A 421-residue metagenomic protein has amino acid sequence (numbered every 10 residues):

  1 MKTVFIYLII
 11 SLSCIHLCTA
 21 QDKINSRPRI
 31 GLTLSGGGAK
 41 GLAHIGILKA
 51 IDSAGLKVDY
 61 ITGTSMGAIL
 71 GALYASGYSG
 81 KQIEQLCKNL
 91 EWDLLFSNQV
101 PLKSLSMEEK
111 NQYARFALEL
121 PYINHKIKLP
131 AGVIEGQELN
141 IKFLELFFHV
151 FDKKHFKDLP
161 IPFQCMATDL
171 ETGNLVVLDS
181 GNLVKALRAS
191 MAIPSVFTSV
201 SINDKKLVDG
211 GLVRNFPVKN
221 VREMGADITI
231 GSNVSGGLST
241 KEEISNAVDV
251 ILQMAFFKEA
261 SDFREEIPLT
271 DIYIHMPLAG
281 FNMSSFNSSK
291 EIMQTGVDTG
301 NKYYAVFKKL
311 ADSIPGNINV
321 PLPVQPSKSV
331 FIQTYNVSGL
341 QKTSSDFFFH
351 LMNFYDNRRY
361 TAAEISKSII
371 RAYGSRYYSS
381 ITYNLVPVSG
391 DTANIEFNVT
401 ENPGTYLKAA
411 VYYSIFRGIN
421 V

Functional and structural regions predicted by a protein language model:
M1-R27, F307: Bacterial Sec-dependent N-terminal signal peptides
A20-T64, A72-I370, G374-I381, L385-P387 (+2 more regions): Patatin-like phospholipase
T382, N394, T400-V421: Gram-negative/organellar outer-membrane beta-barrel architecture
